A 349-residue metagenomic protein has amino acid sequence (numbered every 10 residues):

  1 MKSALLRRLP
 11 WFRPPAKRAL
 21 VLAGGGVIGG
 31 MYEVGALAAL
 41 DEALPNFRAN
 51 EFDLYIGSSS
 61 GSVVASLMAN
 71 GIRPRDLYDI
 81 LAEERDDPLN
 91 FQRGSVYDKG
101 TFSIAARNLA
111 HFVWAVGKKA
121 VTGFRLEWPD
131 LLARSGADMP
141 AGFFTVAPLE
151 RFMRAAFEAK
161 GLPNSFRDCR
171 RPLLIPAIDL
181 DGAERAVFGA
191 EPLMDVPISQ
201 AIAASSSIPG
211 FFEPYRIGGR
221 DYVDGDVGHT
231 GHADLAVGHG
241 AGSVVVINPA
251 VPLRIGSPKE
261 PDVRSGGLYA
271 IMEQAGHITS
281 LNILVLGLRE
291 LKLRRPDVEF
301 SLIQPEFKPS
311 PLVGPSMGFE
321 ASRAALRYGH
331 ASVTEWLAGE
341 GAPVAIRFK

Functional and structural regions predicted by a protein language model:
M1-S58, V63-K349: Patatin-like phospholipase
